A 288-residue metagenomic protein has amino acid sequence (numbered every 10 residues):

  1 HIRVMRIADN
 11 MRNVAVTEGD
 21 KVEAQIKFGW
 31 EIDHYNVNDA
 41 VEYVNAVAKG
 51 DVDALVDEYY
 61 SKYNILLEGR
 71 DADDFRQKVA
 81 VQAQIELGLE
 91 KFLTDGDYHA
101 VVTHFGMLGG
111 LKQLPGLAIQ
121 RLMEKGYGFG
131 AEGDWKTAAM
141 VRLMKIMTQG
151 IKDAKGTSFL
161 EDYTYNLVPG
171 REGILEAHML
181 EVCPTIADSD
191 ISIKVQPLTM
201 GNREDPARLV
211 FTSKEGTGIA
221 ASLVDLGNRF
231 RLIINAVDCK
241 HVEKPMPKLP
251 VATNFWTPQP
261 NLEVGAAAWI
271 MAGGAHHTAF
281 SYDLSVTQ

Functional and structural regions predicted by a protein language model:
H1-G19, P169-M200: Conserved anion/nucleotide-ligand pocket segment
H1-I151: Conserved, well-structured core segments that form the ligand-binding/active-site neighborhood of functional domains
I26-G29, A54-D57, L122-G126, E181-C183 (+3 more regions): Short, surface-exposed linear patches
A40, G106-L108, G156-H178: A glycine-rich phosphate-binding loop feature that marks nucleotide/adenosyl-phosphate handling sites
D95-V101, K152-G170, F211-D225: A short, terminal or domain-edge coil/loop segment
R142-I146, G150-A154, S158-F159, H276 (+1 more regions): C-terminal functional extensions of proteins
G156-F159, I174-M179, I186-V195, R231-A236 (+1 more regions): Short, well-ordered strand-loop elements centered on a beta-strand within folded domains, enriched for acidic residues
N202-Q288: Extended hydrophobic packing segments that form well-structured cores
